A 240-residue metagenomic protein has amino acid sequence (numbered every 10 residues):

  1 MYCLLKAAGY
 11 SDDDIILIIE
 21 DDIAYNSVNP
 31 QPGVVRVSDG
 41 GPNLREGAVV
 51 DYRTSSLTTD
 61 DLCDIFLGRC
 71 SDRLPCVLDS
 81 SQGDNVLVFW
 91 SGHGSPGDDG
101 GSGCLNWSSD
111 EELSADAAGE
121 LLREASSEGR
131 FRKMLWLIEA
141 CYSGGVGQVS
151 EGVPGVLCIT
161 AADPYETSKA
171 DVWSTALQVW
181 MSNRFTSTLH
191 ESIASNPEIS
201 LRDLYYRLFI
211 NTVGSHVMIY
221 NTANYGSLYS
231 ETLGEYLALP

Functional and structural regions predicted by a protein language model:
M1-P240: Cysteine endopeptidase catalytic domains of the caspase/legumain-like
